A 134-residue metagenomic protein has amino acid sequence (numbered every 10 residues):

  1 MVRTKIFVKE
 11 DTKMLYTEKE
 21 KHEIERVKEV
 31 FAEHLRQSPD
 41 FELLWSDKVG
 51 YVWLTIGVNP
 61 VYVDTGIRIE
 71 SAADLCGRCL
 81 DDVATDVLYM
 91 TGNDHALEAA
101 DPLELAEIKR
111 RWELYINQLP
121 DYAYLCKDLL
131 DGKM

Functional and structural regions predicted by a protein language model:
M1-K13: Short, Lys/Arg-enriched N-terminal segments with co-localized hydrophobic residues within the first ~10-30 amino acids
T4-I6, E23, V27, L35-Q37 (+5 more regions): Positively charged, low-complexity intrinsically disordered regions
K9-D11, A32, S38, G57 (+2 more regions): Intrinsically disordered, low-complexity peptide-like regions
D11-K13, E29, D74: Intrinsic disorder/low-complexity segments
L15-W45: Negatively charged, low-complexity tracts enriched in Asp/Glu with abundant Ser/Thr
W45-Y124: Acidic, low-complexity, intrinsically disordered interaction modules
L129-M134: Short acidic DE-rich linear segments
